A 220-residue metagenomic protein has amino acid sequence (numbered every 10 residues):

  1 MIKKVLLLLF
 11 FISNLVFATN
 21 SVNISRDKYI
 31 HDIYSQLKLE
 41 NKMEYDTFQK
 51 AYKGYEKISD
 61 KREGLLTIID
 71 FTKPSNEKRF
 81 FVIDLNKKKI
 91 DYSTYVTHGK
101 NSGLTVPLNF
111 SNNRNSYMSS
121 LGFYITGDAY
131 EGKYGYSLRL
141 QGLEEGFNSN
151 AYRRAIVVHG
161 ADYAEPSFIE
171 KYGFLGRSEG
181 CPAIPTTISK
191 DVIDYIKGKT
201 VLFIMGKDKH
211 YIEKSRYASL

Functional and structural regions predicted by a protein language model:
M1-I2: N-terminal secretory signal peptides that target proteins for export/translocation
V5-S13: Sec-dependent N-terminal signal peptides
L15-A18: C-terminal segment of classical bacterial N-terminal signal peptides
N20-E179, T186-T200, K209-L220: Cell wall/extracellular polymer interaction/catalysis modules
